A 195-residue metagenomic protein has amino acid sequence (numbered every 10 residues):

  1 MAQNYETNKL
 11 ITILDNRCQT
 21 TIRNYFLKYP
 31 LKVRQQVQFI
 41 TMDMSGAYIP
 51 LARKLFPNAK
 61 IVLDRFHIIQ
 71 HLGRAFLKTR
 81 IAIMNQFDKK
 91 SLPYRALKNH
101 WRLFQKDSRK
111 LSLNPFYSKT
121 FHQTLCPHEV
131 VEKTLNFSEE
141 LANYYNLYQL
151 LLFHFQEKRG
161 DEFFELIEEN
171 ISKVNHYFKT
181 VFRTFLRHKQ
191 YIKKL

Functional and structural regions predicted by a protein language model:
M1: Two-metal-ion RNase H-like nuclease active-site motif
N4-K9, L14, R23, K28 (+3 more regions): Acidic/histidine-rich catalytic cores and adjacent linkers of DNA breakage/strand-transfer/modification proteins
Q19-T21: A short, contiguous, amphipathic alpha-helix enriched in charged residues
G73-M84: Short, surface-exposed amphipathic charged segments that create phosphate/polyanion-binding patches used for binding
